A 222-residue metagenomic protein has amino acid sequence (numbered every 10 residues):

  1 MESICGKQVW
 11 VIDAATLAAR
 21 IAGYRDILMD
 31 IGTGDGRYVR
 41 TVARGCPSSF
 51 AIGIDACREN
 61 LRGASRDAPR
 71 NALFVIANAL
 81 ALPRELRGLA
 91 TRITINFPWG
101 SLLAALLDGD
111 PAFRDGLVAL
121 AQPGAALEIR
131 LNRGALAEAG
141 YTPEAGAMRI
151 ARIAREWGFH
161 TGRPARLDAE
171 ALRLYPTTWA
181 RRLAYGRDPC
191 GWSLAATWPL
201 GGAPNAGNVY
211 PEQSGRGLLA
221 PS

Functional and structural regions predicted by a protein language model:
M1-I27, R37-R44: S-adenosyl-L-methionine
G32-G36: Class I SAM-dependent methyltransferase "Motif I" SAM/SAH-binding loop
C57: Conserved SAM/SAH-binding beta-strand->alpha-helix loop
R70-A79: Conserved SAM-binding strand-loop segment of SAM-dependent methyltransferases
L80-R92: A short acidic, Gly/Pro-enriched loop at the edge of an enzyme's catalytic core that lines a small-molecule cofactor
G109-P123: A short glycine-rich, Lys/Arg-flanked "PGG" loop and its adjoining helix->strand segment in the class I
G124-L131: Conserved beta-strand signature within the Rossmann-like core of class I S-adenosyl-L-methionine
A139-S222: Class I S-adenosyl-L-methionine
